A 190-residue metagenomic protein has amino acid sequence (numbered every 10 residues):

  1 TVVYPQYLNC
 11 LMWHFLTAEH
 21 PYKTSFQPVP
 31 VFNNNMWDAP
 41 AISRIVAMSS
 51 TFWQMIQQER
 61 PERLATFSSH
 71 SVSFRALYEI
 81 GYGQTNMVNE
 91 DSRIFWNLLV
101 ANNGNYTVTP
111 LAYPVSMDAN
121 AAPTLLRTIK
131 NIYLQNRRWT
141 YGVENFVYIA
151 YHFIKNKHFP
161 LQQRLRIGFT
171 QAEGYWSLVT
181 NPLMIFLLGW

Functional and structural regions predicted by a protein language model:
T1-E144: Internal catalytic domains of large membrane-associated glycosyltransferases
S116-W190: Basic/Trp-rich segment in TM-proximal cytosolic loops or flexible interdomain/linker regions
